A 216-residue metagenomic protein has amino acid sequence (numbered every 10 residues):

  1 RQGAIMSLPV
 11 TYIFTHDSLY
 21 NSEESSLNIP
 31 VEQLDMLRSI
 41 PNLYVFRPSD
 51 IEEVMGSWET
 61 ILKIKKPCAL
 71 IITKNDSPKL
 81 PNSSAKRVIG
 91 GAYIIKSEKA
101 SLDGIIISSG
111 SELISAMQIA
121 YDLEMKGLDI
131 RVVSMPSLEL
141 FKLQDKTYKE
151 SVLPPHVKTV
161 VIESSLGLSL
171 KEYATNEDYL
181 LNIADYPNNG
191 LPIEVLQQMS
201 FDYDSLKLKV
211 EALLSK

Functional and structural regions predicted by a protein language model:
R1-L34: Thiamine diphosphate
L19-P30, V54, L62-K216: Thiamine diphosphate
V45-P48: Short acidic-hydrophobic, aromatic-tinged amphipathic segments that line or gate anion-handling sites
